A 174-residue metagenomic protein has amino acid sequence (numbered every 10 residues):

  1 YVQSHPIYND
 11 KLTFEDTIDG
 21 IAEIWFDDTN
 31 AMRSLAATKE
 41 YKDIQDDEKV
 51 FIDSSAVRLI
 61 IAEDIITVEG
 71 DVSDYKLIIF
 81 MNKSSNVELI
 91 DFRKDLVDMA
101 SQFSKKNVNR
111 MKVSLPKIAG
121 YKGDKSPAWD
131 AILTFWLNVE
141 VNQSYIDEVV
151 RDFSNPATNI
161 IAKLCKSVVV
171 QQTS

Functional and structural regions predicted by a protein language model:
Y1-S174: Macromolecular interaction modules
